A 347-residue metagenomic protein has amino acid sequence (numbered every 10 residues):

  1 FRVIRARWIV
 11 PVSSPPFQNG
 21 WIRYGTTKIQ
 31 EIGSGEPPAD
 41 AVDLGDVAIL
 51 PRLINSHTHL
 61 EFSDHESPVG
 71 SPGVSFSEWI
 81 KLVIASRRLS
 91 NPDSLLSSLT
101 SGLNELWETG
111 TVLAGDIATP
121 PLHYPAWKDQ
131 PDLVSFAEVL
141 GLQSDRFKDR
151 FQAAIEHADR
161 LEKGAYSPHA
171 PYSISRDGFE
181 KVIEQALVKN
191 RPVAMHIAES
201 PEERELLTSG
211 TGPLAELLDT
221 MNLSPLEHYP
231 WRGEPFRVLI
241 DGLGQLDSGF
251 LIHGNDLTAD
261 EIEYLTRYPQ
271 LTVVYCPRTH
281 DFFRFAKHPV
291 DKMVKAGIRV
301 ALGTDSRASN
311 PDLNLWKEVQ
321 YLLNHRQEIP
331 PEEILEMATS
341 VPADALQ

Functional and structural regions predicted by a protein language model:
F1-P38, A48, A343-D344: N-terminal metal-binding scaffold of metallo-dependent hydrolase/deaminase domains
R7-I9, L99-L106, A259, T272 (+2 more regions): C-terminal helical cap
P38, H123-D129, R150-T272, R284-V300: Histidine/acidic residue-rich metal-binding segments in metalloenzymes
A48-I49, E66-D129, R150-R160: Alpha-helical scaffold segments that flank or form the walls of functional sites
R52-S63, P192-P201: Histidine-centered catalytic micro-motifs
H59, T119-P120, F136-L142, H169-P171 (+4 more regions): Active-site beta-loop-alpha junctions enriched in small/polar residues
D64-S97, V134-A137, P201-L246, L322-R326: Active-site gating loops and adjacent loop-to-helix segments of metal-dependent hydrolytic enzymes
A215, G242-G244, A286-Q347: His/Asp/Glu-enriched, well-ordered alpha-helical/loop segment that forms or immediately abuts the divalent-metal
